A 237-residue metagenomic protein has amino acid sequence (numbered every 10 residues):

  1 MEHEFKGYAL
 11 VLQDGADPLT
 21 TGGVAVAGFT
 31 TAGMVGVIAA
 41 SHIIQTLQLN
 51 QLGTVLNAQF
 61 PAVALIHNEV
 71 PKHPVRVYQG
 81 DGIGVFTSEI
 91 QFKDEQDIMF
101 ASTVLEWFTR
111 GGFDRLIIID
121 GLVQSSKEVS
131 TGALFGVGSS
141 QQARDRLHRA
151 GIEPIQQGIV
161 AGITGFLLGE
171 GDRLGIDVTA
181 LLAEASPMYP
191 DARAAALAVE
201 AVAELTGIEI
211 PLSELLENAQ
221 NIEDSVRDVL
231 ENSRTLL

Functional and structural regions predicted by a protein language model:
M1-E89: N-terminal short beta-loop-beta anion/metal-coordinating cradle
E2, D177-L237: Extended, histidine- and acidic-residue-enriched regions that form the cofactor-binding/catalytic faces
A27-G28, F86-T87, I118-D120, L182-E184: Short beta-strand segments
T30-V35, F92-D94, G121-S125, A161 (+1 more regions): Gly/Ser/Thr-rich loops at beta-strand to alpha-helix junctions that form or flank small-molecule/cofactor-binding
N50, L105-L116, R173-D177, L205-E209: Secondary-structure boundary elements
L65, I90, Q141-D145: Non-transmembrane, aqueous-exposed alpha-helical and coiled segments at domain scale
D94-Q142: Internal, conserved structured core segments that host functional sites
S125-A201, L205: Catalytic cores of processing enzymes, dominated by hydrolases/peptidases, characterized by acidic/His-rich
